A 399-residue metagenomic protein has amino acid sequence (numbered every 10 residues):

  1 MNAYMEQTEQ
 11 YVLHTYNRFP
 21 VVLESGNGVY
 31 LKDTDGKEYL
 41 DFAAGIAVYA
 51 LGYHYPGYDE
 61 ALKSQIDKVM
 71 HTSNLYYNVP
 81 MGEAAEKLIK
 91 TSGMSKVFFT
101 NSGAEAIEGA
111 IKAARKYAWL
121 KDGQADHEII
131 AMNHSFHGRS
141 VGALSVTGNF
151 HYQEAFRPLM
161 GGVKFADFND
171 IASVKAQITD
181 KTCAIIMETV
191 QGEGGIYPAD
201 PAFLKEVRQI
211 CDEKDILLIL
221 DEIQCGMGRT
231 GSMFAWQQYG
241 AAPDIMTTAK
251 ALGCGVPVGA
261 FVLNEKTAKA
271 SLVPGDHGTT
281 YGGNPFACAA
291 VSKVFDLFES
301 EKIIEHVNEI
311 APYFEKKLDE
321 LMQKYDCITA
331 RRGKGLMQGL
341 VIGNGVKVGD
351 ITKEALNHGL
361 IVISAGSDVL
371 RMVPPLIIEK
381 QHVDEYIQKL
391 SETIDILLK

Functional and structural regions predicted by a protein language model:
M1-K399: Conserved N-terminal phosphate-binding loop of PLP-dependent enzymes in the Aspartate aminotransferase
